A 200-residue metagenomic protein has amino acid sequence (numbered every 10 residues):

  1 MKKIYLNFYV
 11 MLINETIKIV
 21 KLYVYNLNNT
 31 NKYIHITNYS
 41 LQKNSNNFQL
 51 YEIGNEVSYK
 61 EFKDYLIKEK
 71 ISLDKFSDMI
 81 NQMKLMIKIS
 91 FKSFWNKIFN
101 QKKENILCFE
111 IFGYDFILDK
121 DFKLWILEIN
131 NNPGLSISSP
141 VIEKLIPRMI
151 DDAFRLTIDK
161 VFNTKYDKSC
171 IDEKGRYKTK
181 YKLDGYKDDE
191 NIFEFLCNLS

Functional and structural regions predicted by a protein language model:
M1-I111, D119-W125, E143-C170: Catalytic core of tubulin tyrosine ligase-like
L118-S200: C-terminal active-site "lid" helix and adjoining low-complexity regulatory extension at the edge of ATP-using catalytic
